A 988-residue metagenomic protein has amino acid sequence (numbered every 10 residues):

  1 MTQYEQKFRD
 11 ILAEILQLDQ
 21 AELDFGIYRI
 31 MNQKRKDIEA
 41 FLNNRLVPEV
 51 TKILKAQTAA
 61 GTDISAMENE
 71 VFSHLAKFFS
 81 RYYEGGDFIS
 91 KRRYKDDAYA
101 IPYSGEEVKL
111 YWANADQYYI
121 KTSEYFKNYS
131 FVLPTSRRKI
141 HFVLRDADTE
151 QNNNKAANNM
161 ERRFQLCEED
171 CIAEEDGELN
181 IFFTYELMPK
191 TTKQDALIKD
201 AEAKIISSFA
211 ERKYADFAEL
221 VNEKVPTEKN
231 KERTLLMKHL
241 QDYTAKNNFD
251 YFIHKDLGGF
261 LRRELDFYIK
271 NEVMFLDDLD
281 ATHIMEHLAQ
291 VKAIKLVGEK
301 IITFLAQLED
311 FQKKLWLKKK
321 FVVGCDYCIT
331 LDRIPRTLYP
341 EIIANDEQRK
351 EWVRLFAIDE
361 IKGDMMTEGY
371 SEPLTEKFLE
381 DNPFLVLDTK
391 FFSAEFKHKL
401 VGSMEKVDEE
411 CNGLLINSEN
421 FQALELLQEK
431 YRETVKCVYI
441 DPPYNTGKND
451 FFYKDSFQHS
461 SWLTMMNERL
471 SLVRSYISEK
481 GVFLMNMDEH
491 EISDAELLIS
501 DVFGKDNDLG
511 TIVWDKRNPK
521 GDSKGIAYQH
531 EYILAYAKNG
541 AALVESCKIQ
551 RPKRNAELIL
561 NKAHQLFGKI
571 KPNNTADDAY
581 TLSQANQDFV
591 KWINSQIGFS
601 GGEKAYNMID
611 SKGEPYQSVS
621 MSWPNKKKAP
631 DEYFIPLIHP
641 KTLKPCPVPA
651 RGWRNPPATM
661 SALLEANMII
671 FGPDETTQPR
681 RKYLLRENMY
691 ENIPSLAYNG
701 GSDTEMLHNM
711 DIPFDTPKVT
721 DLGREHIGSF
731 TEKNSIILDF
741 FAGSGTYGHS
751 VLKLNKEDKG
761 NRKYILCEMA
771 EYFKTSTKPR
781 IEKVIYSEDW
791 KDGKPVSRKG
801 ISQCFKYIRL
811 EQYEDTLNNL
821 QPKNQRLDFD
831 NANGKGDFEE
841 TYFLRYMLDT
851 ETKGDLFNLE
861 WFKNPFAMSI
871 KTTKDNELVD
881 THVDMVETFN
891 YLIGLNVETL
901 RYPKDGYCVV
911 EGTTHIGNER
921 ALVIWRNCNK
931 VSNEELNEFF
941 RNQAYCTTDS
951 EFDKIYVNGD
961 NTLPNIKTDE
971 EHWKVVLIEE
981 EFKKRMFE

Functional and structural regions predicted by a protein language model:
M1-K397, S403-M404, N412, Q428-R432 (+8 more regions): Accessory, often C-terminal, charged low-complexity segments
V401-N412, N449-K454, G700-M710: Short glycine/proline-rich turn/loop motifs
E405-K430, V438, N449, L472: A conserved hydrophobic secondary-structure block that centers on an alpha-helix together with its immediately flanking
Q422, E468-S471, D721-E725, G745-K753: Contiguous, well-ordered alpha-helical segments that form the cores/surfaces of helical PPI scaffolds
K430-K448, I499, I737-V751, F889: Conserved proline-anchored active-site loop of SAM-dependent methyltransferases that bridges a beta-strand
K436, P443-M465, S478-K480, H490-E491: Mobile active-site "lid"/loop adjacent to the S-adenosyl-L-methionine
G481-M485: Conserved beta-strand signature within the Rossmann-like core of class I S-adenosyl-L-methionine
N709-D721: Conserved SAM-binding loop and adjacent beta-strand
